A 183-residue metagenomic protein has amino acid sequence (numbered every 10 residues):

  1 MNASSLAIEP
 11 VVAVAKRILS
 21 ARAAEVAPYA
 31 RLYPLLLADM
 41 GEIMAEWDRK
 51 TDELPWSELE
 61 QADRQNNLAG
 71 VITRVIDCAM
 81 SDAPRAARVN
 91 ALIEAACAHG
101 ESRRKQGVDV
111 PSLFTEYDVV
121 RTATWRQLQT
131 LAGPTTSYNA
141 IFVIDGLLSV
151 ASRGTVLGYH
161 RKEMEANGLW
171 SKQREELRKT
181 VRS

Functional and structural regions predicted by a protein language model:
M1-N2, V71: Short intrinsically disordered, low-complexity coil segments enriched in acidic
N2-L32, A87-R182: Long, amphipathic alpha-helical coupling/dimerization segments that relay conformational signals between
V11-A23, A38-E53: Short, compositionally biased low-complexity segments
R17-I18, R22-E25, L37, E60 (+1 more regions): N-terminal, leucine/charged-rich tether regions that mediate assembly and partner docking in large macromolecular
V26, A30-E42, T51-E58, A62: N-terminal intrinsically disordered, cationic/polar leader segments that include organellar targeting peptides
L35, D39-W47, D63-V75, A91 (+4 more regions): Residue-level detector of well-ordered alpha-helical segments, enriched for hydrophobic/aromatic packing positions
G41-E42, R49, E53-S57, S81-R88 (+2 more regions): Intrinsically disordered or highly flexible coil/loop and linker segments, enriched in small and charged/polar residues
K50-P84, C97-K105: Structured interaction and signal-relay segments at domain junctions
